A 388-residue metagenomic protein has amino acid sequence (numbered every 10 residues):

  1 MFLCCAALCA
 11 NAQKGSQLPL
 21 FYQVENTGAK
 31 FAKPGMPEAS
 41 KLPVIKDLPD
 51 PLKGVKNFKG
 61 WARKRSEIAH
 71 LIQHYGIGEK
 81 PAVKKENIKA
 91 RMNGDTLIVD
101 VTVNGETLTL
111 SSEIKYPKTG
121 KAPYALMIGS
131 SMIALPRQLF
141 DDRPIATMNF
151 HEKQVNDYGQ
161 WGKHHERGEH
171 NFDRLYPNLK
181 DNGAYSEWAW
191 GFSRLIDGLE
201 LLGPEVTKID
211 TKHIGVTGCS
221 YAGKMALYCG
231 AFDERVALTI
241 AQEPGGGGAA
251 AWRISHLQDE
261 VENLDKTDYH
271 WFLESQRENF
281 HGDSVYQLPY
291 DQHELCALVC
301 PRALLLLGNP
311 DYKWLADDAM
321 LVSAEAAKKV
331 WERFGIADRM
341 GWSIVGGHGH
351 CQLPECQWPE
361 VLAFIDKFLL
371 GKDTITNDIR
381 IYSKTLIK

Functional and structural regions predicted by a protein language model:
M1-S16: Bacterial Sec-dependent N-terminal signal peptides
Q13-S111, Y116-A122, R143, C300-K388: Alpha/beta-hydrolase-fold serine-hydrolase catalytic core, especially in secreted/extracellular enzymes
Y124-L126: Structural motif
G129-K212, G245-G248, W252-I254: Cap/lid segment of the alpha/beta-hydrolase catalytic domain
G218-A222, A226: Gly/Ala-rich beta-loop-alpha elbow adjacent to hydrolase catalytic centers
A231-A237: Conserved hydrolase catalytic core segment
A241-L295, A316-S323, E332-A337: Mobile cap/lid helix-loop segments that gate and shape the active-site cleft of serine hydrolases
